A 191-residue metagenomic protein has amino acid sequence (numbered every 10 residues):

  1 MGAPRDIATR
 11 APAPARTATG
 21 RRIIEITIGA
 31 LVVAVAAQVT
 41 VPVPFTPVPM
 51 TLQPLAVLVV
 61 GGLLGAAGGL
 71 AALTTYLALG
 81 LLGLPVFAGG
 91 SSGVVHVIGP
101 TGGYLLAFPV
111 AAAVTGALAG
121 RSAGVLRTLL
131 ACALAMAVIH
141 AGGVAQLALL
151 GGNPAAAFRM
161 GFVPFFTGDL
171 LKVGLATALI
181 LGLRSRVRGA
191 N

Functional and structural regions predicted by a protein language model:
G2-A15, V35, V94-I139, L147: Short helix-perturbing small/polar motifs within transmembrane alpha-helices
G2-L70: Hydrophobic transmembrane alpha-helices
I23-I28, L55-V59, G69-T75, T101 (+5 more regions): Hydrophobic alpha-helical transmembrane segments
T27, L31, V35, V59 (+11 more regions): Generic alpha-helical transmembrane segments of integral inner-membrane proteins, especially permease/transport modules
A37-P44, G83, A88-S91, A119 (+3 more regions): Short helix-capping/hinge motifs at transmembrane helix termini and TM-loop junctions
P42-V114: Alpha-helical membrane segments and adjacent membrane-interface helices in multi-pass membrane proteins
L63-A67, V114-S122, G182-V187: Structural signal for the C-terminal ends of transmembrane alpha-helices and the immediately following loop
S122-N191: Membrane-embedded alpha-helical hairpins and interfacial helices in multi-pass inner-membrane proteins
